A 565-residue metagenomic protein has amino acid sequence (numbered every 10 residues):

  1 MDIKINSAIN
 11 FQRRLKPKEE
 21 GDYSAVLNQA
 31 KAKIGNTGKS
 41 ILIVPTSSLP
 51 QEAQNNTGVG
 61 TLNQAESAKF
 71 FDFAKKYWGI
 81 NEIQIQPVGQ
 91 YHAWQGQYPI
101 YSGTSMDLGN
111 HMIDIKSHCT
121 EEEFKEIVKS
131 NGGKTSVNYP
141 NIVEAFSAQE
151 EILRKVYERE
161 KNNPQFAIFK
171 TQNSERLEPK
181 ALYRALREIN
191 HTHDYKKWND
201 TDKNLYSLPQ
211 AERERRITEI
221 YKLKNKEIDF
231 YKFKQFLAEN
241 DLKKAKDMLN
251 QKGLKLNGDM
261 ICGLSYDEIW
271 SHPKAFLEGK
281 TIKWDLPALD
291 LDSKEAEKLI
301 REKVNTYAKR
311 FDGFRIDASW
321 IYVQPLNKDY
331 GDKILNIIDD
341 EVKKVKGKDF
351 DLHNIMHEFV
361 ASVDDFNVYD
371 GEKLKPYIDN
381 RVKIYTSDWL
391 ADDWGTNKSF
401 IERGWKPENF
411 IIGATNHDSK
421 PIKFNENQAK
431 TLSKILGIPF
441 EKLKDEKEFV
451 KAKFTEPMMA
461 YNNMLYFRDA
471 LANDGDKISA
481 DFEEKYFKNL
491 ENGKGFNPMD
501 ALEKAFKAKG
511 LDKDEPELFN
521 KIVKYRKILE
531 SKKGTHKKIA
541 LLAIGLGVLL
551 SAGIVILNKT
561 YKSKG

Functional and structural regions predicted by a protein language model:
M1-K16: Short, compositionally biased, intrinsically disordered N-terminal export/targeting signals, typified by the non-Sec
N28-N55, Q95-E239, G263-M464, L471-A472: Alpha-amylase-like alpha-glycosidases and glucanotransferases acting on alpha-linked glucans and related
G35, A65-Y91, T306-G313: Catalytic domains of carbohydrate-active enzymes, especially glycoside hydrolases
T37-P50, G58-G60, Q64, F73-E82: Noncatalytic N-terminal accessory/assembly modules of large enzymes
A74, I85, Y183, L249 (+3 more regions): Conserved, mostly hydrophobic/aromatic
Y231, F236-I261: Conserved, well-ordered alpha-helix/loop/beta-strand core segments that scaffold catalytic motifs
K430-R526: Flexible, acidic glycine-rich loops studded with aromatic residues
S531-L541, L549-G565: Short hydrophobic alpha-helical membrane-entry/anchor segments
